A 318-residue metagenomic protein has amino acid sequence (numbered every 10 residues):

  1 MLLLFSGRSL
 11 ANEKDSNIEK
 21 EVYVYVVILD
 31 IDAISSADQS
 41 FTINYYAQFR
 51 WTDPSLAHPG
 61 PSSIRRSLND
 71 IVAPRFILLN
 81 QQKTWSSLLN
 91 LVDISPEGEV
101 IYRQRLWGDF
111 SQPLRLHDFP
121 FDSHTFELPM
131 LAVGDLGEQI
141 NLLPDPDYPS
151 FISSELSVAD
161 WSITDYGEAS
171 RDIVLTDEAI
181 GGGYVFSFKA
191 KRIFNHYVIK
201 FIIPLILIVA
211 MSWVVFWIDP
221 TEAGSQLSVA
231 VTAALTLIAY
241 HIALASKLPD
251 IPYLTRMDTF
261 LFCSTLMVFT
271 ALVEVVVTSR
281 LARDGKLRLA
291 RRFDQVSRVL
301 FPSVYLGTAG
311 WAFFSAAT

Functional and structural regions predicted by a protein language model:
L10-K189: Soluble non-transmembrane domains of integral membrane proteins
A33-S35, K83-W85, R280, L300-S303 (+1 more regions): Short secondary-structure junctions and interdomain/linker hinges
V185-V304: Channel- or pocket-lining gating/hinge segments that regulate access to a cavity or pore
W311-T318: Juxtamembrane boundary at the C-terminal end of a transmembrane helix
